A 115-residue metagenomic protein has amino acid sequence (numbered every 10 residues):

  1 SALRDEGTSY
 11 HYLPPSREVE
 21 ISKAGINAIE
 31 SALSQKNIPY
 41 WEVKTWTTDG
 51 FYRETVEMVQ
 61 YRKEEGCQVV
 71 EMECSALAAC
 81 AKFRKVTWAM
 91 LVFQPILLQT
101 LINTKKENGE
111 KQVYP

Functional and structural regions predicted by a protein language model:
S1-P115: Glycine-rich phosphate- or other oxyanion-binding loops that anchor nucleotides, phosphorylated ligands
